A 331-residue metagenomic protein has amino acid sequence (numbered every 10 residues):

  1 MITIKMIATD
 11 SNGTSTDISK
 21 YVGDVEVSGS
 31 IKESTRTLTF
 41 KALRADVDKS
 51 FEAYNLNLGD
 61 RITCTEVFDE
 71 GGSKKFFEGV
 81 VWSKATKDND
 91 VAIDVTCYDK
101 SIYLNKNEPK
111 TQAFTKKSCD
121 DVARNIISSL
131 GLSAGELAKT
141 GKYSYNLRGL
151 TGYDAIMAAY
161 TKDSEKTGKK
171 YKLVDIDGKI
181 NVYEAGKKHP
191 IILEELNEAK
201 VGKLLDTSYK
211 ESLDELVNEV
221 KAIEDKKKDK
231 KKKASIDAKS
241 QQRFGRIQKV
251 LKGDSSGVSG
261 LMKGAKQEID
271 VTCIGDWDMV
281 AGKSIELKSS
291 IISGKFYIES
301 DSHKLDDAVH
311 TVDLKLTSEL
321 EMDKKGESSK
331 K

Functional and structural regions predicted by a protein language model:
M1-I102, L196, K203: Assembly/oligomerization scaffold segments
M1-T3, V22, E33-T37, G59 (+10 more regions): Extracytoplasmic
I2-N12, T161, G168-D306, S318-K324 (+1 more regions): Acidic, small/polar-enriched beta strand-loop surface segments
A45, A92-E108, V309-E327: Short solvent-exposed strand/turn elements
S50-R61, N107-A113, E198, G282-K288 (+1 more regions): Extended Gly/Ser/Thr-rich low-complexity repeat segments, especially those forming or decorating extracellular
K84-N89, D301-A308: Short, conserved beta-turn/loop elements at beta-strand boundaries and strand-helix junctions
K87-V201: Charged- and aromatic-enriched interaction segments used to assemble and dock large macromolecular complexes
